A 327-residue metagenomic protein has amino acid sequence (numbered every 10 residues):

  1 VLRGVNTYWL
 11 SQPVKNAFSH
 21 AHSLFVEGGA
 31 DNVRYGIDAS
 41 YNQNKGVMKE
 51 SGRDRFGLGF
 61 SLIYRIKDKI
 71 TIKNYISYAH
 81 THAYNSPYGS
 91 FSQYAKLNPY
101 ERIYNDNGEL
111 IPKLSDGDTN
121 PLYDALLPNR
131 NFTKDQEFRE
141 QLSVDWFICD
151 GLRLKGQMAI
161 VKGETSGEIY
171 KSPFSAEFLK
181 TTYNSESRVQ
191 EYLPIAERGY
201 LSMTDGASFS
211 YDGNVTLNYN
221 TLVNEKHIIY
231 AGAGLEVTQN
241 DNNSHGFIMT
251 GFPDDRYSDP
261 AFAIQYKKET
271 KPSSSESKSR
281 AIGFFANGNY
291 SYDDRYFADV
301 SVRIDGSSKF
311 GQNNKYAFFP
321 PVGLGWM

Functional and structural regions predicted by a protein language model:
V1-K49, Y88-G89, A125-P128, D145-F147: Residues embedded in well-ordered regular secondary structure
V1-V5, G46-S51, G57, S61-R139 (+2 more regions): Surface-exposed loop/interface segments of Gram-negative outer-membrane beta-barrel transport/assembly proteins
S19, A30-D31, R65-K67, F147-C149 (+2 more regions): Outer-membrane beta-barrel channels and translocator barrels
L24-G28, L58-Y64, E140-W146, V215-Y219 (+3 more regions): Residues on the lipid-exposed face of transmembrane beta-strands in outer-membrane beta-barrel proteins
N32-Y35, K69-I72, G151-L154, H227 (+1 more regions): Repeated loop/turn-to-beta-strand initiation elements of outer-membrane beta-barrel proteins
A39, I76, M158, P320-V322: One face of beta-strands
A39-K45, A298-S307: Transmembrane beta-strand segments that form the barrel wall of outer-membrane beta-barrel proteins
Q312-A317: Short glycine/threonine-rich loop-to-helix capping motif typified by GTGT followed within a few residues by an Asp-Pro
